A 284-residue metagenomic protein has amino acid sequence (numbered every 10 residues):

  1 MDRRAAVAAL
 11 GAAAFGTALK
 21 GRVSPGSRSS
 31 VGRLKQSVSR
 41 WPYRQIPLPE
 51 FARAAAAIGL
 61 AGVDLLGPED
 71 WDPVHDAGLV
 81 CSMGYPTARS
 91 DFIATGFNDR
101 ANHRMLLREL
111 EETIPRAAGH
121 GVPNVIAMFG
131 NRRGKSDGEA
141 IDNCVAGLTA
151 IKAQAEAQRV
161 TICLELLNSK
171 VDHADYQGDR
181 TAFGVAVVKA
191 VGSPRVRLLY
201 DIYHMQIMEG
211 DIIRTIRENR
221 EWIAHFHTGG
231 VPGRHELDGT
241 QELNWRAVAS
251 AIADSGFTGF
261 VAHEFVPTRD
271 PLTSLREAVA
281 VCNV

Functional and structural regions predicted by a protein language model:
D2-K35, R40, Q45-A56, G121-P123 (+2 more regions): Histidine-acidic metal/acid-base catalytic patches
L10-L19, S30, G96-R197, I207: Active-site acidic/histidine proton-transfer and metal-coordination neighborhood in alpha/beta enzyme cores
S37-Q45, I93-M105: Active-site mouth loops of central-metabolism enzymes
P42-R44, G67-E69, T87-R89, N131-R133 (+4 more regions): Active-site-proximal loop/turn and secondary-structure-junction residues that shape catalytic pockets, frequently
F51-D70: Catalytic domains of carbohydrate-active enzymes, especially glycoside hydrolases
D72-Y85, V160: Short acidic, glycine/proline-enriched helix-loop-strand junctions
